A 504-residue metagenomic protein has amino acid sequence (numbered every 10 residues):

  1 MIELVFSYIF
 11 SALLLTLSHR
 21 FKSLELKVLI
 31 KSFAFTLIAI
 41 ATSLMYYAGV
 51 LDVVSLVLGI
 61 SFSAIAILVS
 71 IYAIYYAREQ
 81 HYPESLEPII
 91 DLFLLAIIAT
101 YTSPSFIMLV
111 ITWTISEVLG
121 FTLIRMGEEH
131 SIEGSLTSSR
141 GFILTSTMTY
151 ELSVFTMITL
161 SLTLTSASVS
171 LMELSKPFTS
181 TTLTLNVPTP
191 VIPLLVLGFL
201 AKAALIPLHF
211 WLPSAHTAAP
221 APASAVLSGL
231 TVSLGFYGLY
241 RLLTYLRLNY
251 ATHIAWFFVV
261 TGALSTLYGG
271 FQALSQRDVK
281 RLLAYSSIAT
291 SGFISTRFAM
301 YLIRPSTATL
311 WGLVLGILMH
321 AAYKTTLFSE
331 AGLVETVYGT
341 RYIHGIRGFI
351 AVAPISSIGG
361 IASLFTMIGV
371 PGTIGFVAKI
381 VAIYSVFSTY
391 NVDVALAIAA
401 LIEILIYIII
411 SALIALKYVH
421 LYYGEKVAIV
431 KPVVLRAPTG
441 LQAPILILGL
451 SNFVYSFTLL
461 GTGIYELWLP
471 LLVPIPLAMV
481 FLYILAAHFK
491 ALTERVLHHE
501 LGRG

Functional and structural regions predicted by a protein language model:
M1-F10, D52-A64, F106-L119, P188-A201 (+3 more regions): Structural signature of hydrophobic alpha-helical transmembrane segments
V5-Y8, K31-S32, F62, I90 (+10 more regions): Residue-level recognition of transmembrane alpha-helices in multi-pass small-molecule transporters/permeases
A12-L24, I67-H81, F121-G134, A203-T217 (+3 more regions): C-terminal ends of transmembrane helices
E25, L86-L183, Q272-Y342: Alpha-helical multi-pass transmembrane bundles of energy-transducing inner-membrane proteins
S32-A99, A225, G235-R241: Hydrophobic alpha-helical transmembrane segments in multi-pass integral membrane proteins
V50, Y75, S85, M126 (+10 more regions): Short helix-boundary/re-entrant hairpin motifs in multi-pass inner-membrane proteins
S131, S168, I350-I355, A412-G504: Cytoplasmic/organellar membrane-interface segments at the starts of transmembrane helices in multi-pass inner-membrane
I294-R304, K379-L396, L401: Interfacial segments of multi-pass membrane proteins
